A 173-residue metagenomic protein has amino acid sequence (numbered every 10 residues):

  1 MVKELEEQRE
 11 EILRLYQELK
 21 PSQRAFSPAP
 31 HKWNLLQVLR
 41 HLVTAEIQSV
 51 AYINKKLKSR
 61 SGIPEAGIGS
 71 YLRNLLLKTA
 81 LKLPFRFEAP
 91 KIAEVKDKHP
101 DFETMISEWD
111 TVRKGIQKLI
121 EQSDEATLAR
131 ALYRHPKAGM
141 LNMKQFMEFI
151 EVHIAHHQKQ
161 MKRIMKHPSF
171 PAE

Functional and structural regions predicted by a protein language model:
M1-E11: Extreme N-terminal tail/first-helix region
L5, L35, M105-W109, M147-I150: Hydrophobic packing residues in well-ordered alpha-helices of helical domains and bundles
R9-Q17, I47-V50, N54, R113-E121 (+2 more regions): Structural signal for well-ordered, non-membrane alpha-helices
Q17-A29, A89-P100, K118-F146: Acidic interhelical loop/turn segments
P28-L75, A126-E173: Short, contiguous alpha-helical
P64-A93: Carboxylate-rich helix-loop segments that flank metal/cofactor sites and access channels in metalloenzymes
V95, H99-T111: Internal catalytic-core helix/loop-beta-alpha segment that presents or stabilizes conserved functional determinants
